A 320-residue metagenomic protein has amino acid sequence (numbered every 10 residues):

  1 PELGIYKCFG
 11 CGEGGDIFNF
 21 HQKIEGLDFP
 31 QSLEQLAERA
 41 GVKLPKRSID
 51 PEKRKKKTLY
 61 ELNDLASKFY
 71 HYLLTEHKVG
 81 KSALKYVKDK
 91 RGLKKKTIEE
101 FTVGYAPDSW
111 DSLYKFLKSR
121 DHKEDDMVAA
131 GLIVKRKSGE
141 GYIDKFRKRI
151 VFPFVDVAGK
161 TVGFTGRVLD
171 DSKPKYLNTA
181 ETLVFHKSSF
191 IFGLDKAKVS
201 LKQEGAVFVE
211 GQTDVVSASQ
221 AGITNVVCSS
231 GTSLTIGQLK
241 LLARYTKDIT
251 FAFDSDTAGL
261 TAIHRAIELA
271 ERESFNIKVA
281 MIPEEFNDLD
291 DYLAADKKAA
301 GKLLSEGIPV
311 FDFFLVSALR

Functional and structural regions predicted by a protein language model:
P1-D125, A129, R149, T179: Non-catalytic accessory segments of DNA primases and related replication-initiation nucleases
G15-F18, P30, G259-H264, F286-Y292: Switch/connector loops and helix/strand junctions flanking conserved nucleotide-binding motifs in nucleotide-processing
K23-S32, L36-A40, K148-R167, D290-L293 (+1 more regions): Structured, non-catalytic alpha/beta "coupling" segments that mediate domain-domain communication and provide generic
P51-E61, L65-K68, S109-Y245, I249 (+1 more regions): Phosphate-handling DNA/RNA-contact segment within nucleic-acid enzymes
L84-R91, I267, I282-D290: A glycine-rich phosphate-binding loop feature that marks nucleotide/adenosyl-phosphate handling sites
T213, L234, F253-I263, M281-N287: Acidic, metal-coordinating catalytic cores used for nucleic-acid/nucleotide bond scission and strand-transfer chemistry
T250, A262-E273: Conserved acidic, small-residue-rich alpha-beta core segments centered on
S274-R320: C-terminal or mid-to-C-terminal helical accessory/interaction module adjacent to the motor/catalytic core
